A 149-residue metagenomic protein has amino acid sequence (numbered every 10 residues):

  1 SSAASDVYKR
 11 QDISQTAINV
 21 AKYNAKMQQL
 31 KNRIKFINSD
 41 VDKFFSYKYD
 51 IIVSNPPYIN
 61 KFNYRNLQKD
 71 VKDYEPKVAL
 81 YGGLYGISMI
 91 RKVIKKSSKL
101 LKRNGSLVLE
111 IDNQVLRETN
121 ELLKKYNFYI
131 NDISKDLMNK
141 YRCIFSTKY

Functional and structural regions predicted by a protein language model:
S1-Y8: Short, small-residue-biased leader/transition segments that mark boundaries at the very start of proteins
Q11-Y149: S-adenosylmethionine
